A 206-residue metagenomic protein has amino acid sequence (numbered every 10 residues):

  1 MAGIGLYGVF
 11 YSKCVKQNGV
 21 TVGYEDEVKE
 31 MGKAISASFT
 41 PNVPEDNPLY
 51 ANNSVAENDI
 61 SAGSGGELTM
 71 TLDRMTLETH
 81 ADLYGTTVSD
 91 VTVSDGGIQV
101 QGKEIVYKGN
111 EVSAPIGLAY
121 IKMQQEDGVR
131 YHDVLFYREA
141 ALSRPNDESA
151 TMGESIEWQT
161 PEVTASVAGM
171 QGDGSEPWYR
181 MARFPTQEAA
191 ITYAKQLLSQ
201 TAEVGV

Functional and structural regions predicted by a protein language model:
M1-P41, G205-V206: Polar/acidic, low-complexity leader/linker segments enriched in S/T/G and N/D
V43-N53: N-terminal "mature-chain" segments and other terminal, solvent-exposed stretches
N52-A56, E148-T151: Short structured motifs
V55-T79, I156-M170: Oligomerization/assembly interface segments of phage tail-like spikes and tubes
S64-I105: Ordered, amphipathic secondary-structure segments that act as subunit-interaction surfaces in large macromolecular
L72-T76, K122-E126, A141-R144, V167-Q171: Beta-strand elements of well-folded, non-transmembrane domains
Q99-V100, I105-P145, A150: Short helix-loop boundary/capping segments
E139-V206: Mixed-charge, glycine-accented linear interaction segment located at domain edges/termini
